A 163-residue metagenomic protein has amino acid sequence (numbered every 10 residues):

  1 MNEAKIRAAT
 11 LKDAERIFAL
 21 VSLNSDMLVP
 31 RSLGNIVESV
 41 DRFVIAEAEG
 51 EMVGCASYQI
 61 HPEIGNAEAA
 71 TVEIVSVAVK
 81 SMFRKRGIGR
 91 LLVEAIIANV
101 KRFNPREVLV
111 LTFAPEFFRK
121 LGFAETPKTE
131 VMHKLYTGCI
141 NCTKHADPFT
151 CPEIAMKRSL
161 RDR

Functional and structural regions predicted by a protein language model:
M1-R31, E47, E73, E153-A155 (+1 more regions): Short amphipathic alpha-helix that is part of the acyltransferase structural core
K5, R102-V108: Short active-site oxyanion
R31-R42, A48, C55-T71, V75-A78: A conserved beta-strand-loop-helix scaffold within acyl/acetyltransferase catalytic domains
I74, V108-L111: Conserved hydrophobic beta-strand within the GNAT/NAT acetyltransferase core sheet that lines the active-site cleft
V79, K85-A98, V110: Conserved acetyl-CoA-binding loop-helix of GNAT-fold acetyltransferases
R102, T112-G138: Conserved active-site alpha-helix within GNAT-family acetyltransferase domains
V131-R163: C-terminal "cap" of GNAT-fold acetyltransferases
